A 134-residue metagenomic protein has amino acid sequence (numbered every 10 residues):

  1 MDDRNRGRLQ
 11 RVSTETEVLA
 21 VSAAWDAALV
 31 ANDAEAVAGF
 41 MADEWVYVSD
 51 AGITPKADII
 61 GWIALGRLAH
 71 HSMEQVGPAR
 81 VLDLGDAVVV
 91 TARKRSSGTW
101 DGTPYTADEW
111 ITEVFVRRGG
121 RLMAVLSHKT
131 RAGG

Functional and structural regions predicted by a protein language model:
D2-G39, V46-G134: A beta-strand edge to alpha-helix "cap/lid" segment located at domain peripheries
